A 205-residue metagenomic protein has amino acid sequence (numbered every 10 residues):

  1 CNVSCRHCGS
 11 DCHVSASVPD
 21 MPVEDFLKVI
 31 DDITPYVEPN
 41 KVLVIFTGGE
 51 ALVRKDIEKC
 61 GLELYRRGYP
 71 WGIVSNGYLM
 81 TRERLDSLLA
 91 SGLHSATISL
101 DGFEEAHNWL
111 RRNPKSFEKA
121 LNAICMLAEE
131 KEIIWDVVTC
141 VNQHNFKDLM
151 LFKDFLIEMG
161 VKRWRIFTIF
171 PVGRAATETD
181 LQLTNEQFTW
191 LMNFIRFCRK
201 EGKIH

Functional and structural regions predicted by a protein language model:
C1-S95, L183-T184: Conserved alpha-helical substructure of the radical SAM core
S91, S95, S99-D101, A106-H205: Radical SAM enzyme [4Fe-4S]-AdoMet core and its adjacent flexible, acidic and glycine-rich loops/tails across
